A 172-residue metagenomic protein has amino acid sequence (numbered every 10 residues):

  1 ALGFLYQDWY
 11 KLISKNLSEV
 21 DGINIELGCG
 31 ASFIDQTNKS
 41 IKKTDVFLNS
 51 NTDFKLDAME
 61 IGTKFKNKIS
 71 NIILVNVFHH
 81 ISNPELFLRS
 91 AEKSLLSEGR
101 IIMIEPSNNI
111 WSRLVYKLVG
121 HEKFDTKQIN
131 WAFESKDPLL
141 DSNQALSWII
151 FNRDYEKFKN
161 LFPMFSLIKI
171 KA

Functional and structural regions predicted by a protein language model:
L2-I23: Conserved alpha-helix/loop element of class I SAM-dependent methyltransferases that forms part of the SAM/SAH-binding
D21, I69-S70, P163: Local beta-strand N-terminus motif with an aromatic residue
G22-K64, L86: Class I SAM-dependent methyltransferase SAM/SAH-binding core
I73: A conserved beta-strand element that flanks and buttresses the S-adenosyl-L-methionine
H79-H80: A short His-aromatic
E85-R100: A short glycine-rich, Lys/Arg-flanked "PGG" loop and its adjoining helix->strand segment in the class I
I101-E134: Conserved class I S-adenosyl-L-methionine
Q144-I170: Short alpha-helix
